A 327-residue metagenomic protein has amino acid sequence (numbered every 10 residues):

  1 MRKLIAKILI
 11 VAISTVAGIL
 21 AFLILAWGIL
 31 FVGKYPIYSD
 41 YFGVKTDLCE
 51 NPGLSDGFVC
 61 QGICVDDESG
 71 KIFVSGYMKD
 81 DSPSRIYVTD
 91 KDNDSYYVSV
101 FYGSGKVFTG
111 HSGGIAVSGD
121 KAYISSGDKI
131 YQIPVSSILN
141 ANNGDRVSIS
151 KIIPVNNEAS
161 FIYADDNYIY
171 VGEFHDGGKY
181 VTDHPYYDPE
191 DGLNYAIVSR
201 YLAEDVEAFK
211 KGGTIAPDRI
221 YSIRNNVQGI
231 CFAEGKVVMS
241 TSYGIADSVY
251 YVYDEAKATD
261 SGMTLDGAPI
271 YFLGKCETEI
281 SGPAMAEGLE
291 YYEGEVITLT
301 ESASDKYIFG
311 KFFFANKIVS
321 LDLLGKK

Functional and structural regions predicted by a protein language model:
D47-S84: Beta-strand-rich domains and repeat architectures in extracellular enzymes and scaffolds, especially beta-propellers
N51-D56, V100-V107, S150-V155, D218-I223 (+1 more regions): Surface loop/turn motifs at the tips and blade-to-blade linkers of beta-strand repeat domains
L54, V59, R85-Y87, N93-D120: Blade-loop segments of beta-propeller domains
G57-V59, S82, H111, N156-E158 (+2 more regions): Beta-rich catalytic cores
Q61-G62, G114, F161, G229 (+1 more regions): Conserved beta-strand position repeated once per blade in WD40 beta-propeller domains
M78-D81, K129-Y131, D176-Y180, G244-D247 (+1 more regions): Short glycine/acidic-enriched loop and turn motifs that connect beta-strands
P83-D92, I133-N140, G144-R146, H184-V206 (+2 more regions): Beta-propeller blade signature
D218-L273, T278-E279, M285-E287: Loop/turn-rich, solvent-exposed surfaces of beta-rich toroidal or solenoidal domains
